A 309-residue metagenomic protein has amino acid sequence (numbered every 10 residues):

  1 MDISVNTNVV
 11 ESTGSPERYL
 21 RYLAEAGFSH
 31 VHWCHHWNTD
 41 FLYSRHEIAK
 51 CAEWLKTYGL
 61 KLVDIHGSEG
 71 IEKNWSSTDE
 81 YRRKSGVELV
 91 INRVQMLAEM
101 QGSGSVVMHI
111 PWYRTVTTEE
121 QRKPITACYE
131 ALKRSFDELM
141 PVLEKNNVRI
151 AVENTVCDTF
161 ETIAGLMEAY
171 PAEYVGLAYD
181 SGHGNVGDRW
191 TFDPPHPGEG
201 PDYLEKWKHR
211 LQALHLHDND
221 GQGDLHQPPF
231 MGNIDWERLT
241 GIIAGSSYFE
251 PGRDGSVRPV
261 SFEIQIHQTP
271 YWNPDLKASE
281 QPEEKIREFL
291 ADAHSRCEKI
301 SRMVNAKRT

Functional and structural regions predicted by a protein language model:
M1-S4, T13-G27, G70, D137 (+1 more regions): Histidine-acidic metal/acid-base catalytic patches
V9-T13, H36-W37, T155-D158: Short beta->alpha connector loops
P16-H36, E99-G102: Catalytic domains of carbohydrate-active enzymes, especially glycoside hydrolases
E17, W54-T57, W75-G176, E284-F289: Active-site acidic/histidine proton-transfer and metal-coordination neighborhood in alpha/beta enzyme cores
L23, V31, L55, G86 (+5 more regions): Conserved, mostly hydrophobic/aromatic
H32-K56, I110-Y113: Glycine-rich, proline-tolerant flexible connector loops at the mouths of alpha/beta enzymes
W33, V63-G67, G102-P111, I150-E153 (+1 more regions): Short beta-strand segments at enzyme active-site cores
S44-K50, R83, V87-V90, I125-K133 (+2 more regions): Charged helix-capping and loop-helix junction motifs
